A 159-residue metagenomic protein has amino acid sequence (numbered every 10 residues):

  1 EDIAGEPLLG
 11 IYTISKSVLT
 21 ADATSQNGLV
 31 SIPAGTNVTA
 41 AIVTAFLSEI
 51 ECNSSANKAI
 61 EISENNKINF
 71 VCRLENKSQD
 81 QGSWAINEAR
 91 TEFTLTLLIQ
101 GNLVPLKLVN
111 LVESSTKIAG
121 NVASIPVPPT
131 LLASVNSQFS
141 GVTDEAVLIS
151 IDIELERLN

Functional and structural regions predicted by a protein language model:
E1-Q81, N87-N159: Lipid interaction determinants
